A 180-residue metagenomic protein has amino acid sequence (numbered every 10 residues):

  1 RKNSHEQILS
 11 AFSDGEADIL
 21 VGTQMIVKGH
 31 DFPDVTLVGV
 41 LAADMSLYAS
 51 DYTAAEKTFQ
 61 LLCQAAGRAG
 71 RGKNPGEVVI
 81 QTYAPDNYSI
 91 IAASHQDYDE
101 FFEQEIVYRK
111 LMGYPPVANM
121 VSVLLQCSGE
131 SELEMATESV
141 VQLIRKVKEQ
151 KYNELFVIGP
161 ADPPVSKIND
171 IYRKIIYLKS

Functional and structural regions predicted by a protein language model:
R1-E134, E138, Q142-K146, P164-S166 (+1 more regions): Inter-lobe coupling/hinge segments of SF2-like helicase ATPases
V147-P163: Short beta-strand elements
K151, K167-Y172: Nucleotide-binding motor/catalytic cores of P-loop/tubulin-like NTPases across gene-expression machines
L178-S180: Short, intrinsically disordered, charge-balanced linker/junction segments flanking boundaries in proteins
